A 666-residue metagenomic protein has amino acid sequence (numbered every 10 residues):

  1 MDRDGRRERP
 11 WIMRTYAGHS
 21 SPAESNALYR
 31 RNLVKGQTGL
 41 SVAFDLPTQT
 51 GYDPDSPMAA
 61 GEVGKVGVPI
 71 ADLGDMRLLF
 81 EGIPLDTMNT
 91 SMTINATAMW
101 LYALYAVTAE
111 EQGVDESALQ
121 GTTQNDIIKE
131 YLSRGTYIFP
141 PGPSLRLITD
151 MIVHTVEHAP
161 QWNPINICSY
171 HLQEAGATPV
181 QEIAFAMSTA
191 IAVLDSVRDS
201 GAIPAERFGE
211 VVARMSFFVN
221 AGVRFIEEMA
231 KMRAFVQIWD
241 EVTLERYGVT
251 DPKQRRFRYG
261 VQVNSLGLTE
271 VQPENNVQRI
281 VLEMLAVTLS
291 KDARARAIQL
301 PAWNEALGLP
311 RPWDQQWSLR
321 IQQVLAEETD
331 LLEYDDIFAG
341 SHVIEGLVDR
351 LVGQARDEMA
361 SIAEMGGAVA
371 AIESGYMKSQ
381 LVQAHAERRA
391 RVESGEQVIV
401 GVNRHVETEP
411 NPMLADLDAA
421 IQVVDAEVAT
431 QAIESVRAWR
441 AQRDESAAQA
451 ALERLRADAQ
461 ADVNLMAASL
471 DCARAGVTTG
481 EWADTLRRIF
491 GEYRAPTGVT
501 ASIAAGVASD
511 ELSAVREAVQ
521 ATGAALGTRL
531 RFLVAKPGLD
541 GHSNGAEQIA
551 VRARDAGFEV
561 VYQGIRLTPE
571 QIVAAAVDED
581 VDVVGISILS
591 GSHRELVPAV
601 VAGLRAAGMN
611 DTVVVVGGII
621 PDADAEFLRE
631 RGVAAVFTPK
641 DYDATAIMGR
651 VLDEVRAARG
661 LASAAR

Functional and structural regions predicted by a protein language model:
M1-E228, R246-V249, K253-G260, R294-P301 (+6 more regions): Catalytic alpha/beta active-site cores
G5-M13, P54-G64, L85, K129-G135 (+10 more regions): Gly-rich Lys/Arg/Thr-decorated short loops/hinges at beta-loop-alpha junctions or inter-strand turns that position
G36, D72, G113, W239 (+7 more regions): Conserved, mostly hydrophobic/aromatic
A60-K65, T90, K129-F139, L172-G176 (+9 more regions): Short beta-alpha connecting loops at secondary-structure transitions that line or flank enzyme active sites
R207-V211, V249-V263, V271-N304, P310-L331 (+4 more regions): Flexible glycine/proline-rich, aromatic-decorated loop/lid segments
R311-P312, Q316-Q323, E327-A514, V577 (+1 more regions): Flexible, glycine-rich loop/tail regions that form catalytic "lids" or insertion modules at the edges of active sites
A546-L652, R656: Cofactor-cradling patches in redox/metallo enzymes
L652-R666: The C-terminal output helix
